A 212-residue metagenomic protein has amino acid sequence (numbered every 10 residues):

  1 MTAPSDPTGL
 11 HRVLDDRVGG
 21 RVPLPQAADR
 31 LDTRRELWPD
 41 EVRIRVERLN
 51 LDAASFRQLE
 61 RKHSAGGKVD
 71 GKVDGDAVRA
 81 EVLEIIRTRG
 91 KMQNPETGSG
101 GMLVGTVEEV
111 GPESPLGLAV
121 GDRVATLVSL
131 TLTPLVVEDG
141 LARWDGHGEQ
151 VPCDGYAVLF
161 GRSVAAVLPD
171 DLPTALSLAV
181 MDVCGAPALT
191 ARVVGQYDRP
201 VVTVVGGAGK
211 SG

Functional and structural regions predicted by a protein language model:
T2-L14: A eukaryote-biased signal for short, well-structured alpha-helical docking elements
V18-V22, G90-K91: A conserved mid-domain beta-alpha-beta active-site/ligand-binding segment of alpha/beta enzyme cores
G20-T33: Short glycine/threonine/proline-enriched tight-turn/helix- or strand-capping micro-motif at secondary-structure
R35-N50, R61-L130: Glycine-rich beta-strand-centered segment in the early N-terminal region that forms part of a ligand/cofactor-binding
A54-L59, L135: Cytochrome P450 core scaffold surrounding the K-helix E-X-X-R motif and the conserved "meander" helix-loop region
R89-G90, G101-V104, R123-R199: NAD(P)H dinucleotide-binding glycine-rich loop of Rossmann-like/cofactor-binding domains, especially the beta1-alpha1
T203-V205: Hydrophobic Val/Ile/Leu positions in short beta-strands of Rossmann-like dinucleotide-binding domains
A208-S211: Hydrophobic/small residue at the entry helix of a nucleotide-binding pocket
